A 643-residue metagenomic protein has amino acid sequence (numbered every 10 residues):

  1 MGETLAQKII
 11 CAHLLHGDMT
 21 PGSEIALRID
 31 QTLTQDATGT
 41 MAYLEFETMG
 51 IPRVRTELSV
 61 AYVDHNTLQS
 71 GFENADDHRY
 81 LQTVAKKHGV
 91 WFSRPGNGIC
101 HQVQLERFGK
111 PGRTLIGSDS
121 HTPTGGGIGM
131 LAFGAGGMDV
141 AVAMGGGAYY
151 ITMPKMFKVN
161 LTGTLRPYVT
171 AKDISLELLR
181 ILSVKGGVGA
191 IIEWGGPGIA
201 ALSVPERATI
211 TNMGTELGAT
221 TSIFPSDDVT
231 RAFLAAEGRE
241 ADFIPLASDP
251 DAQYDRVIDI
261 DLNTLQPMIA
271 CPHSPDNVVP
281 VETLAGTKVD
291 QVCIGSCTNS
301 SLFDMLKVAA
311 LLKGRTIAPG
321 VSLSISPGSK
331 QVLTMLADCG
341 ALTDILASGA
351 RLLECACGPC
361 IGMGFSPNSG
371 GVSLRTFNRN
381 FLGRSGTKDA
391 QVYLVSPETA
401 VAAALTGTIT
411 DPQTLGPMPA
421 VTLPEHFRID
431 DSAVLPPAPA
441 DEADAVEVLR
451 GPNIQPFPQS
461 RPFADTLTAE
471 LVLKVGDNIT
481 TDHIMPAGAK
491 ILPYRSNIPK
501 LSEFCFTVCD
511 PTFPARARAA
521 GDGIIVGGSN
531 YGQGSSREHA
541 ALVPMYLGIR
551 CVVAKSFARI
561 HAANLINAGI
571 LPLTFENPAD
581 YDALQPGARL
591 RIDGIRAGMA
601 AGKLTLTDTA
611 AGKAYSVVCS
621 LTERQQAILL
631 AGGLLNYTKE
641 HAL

Functional and structural regions predicted by a protein language model:
M1-L643: Fe-S-dependent hydro-lyases/dehydratases of central metabolism
